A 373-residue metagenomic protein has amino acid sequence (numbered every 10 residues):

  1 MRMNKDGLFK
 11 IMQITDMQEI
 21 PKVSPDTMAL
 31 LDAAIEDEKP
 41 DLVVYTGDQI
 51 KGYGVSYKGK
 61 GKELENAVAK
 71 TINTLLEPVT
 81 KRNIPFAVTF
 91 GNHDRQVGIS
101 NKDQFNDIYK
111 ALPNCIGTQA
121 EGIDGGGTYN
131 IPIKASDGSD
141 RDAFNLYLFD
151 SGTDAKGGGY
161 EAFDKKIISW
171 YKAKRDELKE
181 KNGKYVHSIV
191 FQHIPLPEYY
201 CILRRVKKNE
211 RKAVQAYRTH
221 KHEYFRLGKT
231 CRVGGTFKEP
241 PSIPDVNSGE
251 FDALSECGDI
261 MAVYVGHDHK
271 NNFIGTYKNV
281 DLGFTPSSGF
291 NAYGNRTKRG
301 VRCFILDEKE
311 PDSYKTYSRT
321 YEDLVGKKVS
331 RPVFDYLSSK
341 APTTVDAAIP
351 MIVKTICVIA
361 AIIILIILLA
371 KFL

Functional and structural regions predicted by a protein language model:
M1-L75: N-terminal active-site segment of His-dependent metallophosphoesterases
M1-S24, L31, E180-K184, F191-R204 (+4 more regions): Mobile, glycine- and charge-enriched loop segments and immediately flanking short secondary-structure elements within
R2, I133-A135, L146, T236 (+3 more regions): Binuclear metal-dependent phosphoesterase catalytic core
M3, K62-K184, E210-A216, C303-I305: Extended active-site neighborhood of metal-dependent phosphoesterases/phosphodiesterases
L8-Q18, A143-T153, F191, V280-S287: Active-site-proximal beta-strand elements of phosphoester/diester hydrolases
I20-K22, K51-G54, V88-S100, D154-G157 (+4 more regions): Active-site environment of divalent metal-dependent phosphoester hydrolases
K39-L42, N145-L148, G159-N272: His/acidic metal-ligating clusters that form di-metal
D346-L373: C-terminal single-pass membrane-anchor helix
